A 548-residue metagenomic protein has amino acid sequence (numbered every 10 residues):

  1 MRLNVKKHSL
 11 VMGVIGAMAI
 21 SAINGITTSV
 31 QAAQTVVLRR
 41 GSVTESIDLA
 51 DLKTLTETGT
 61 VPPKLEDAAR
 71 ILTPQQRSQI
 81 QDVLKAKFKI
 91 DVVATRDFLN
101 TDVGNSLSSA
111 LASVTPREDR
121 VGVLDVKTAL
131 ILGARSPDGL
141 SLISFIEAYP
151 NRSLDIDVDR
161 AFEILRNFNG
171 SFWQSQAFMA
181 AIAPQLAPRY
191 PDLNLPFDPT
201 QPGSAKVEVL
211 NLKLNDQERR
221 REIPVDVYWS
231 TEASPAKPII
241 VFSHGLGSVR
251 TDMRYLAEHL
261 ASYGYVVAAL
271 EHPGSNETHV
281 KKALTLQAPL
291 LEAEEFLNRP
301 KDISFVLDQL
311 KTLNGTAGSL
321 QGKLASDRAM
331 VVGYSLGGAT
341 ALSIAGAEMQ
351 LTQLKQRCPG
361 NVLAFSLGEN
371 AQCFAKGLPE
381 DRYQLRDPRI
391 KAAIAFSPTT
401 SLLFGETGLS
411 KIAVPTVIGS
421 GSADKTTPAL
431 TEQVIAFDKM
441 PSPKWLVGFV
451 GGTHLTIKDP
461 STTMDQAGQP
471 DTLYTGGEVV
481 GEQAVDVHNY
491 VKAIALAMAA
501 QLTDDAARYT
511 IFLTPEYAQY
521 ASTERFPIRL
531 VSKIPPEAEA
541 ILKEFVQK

Functional and structural regions predicted by a protein language model:
G41-D48, K53-N194: Mature extracellular/secreted ectodomains of secretory-pathway proteins
A183-P235: N-terminal cap/lid segment of alpha/beta-hydrolase-fold proteins
A236-G245: Short beta-strand element of the alpha/beta-hydrolase
G245, G333-G337, A341: Gly/Ala-rich beta-loop-alpha elbow adjacent to hydrolase catalytic centers
G247, T251-R254, H259, E271-N298 (+1 more regions): Cap/lid segment of the alpha/beta-hydrolase catalytic domain
A288-S326, S343, Q353, R357-A371 (+1 more regions): Alpha/beta-hydrolase active-site loop
G408, V414, P428-D438: Short alpha-helix in the alpha/beta-hydrolase fold that links the catalytic acid
I412, I418-S420: Short beta-strand/loop motif that positions the catalytic acidic residue of the alpha/beta-hydrolase fold
